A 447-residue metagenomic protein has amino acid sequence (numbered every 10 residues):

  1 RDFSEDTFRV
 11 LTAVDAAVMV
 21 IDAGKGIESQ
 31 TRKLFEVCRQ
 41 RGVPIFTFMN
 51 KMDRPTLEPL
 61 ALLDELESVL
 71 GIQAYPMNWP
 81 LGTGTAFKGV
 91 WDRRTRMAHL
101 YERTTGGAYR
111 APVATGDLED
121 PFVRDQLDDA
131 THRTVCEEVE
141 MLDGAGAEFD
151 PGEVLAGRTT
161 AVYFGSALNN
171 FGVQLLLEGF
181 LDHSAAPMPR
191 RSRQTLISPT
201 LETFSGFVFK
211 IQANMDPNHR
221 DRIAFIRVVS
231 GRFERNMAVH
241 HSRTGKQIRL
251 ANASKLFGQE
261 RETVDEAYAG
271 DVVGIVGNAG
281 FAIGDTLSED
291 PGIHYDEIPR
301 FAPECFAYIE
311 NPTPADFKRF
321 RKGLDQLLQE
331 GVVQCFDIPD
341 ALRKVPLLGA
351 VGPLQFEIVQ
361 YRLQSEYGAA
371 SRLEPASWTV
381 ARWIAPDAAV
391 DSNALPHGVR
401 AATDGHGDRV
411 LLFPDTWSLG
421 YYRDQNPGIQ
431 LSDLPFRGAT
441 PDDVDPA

Functional and structural regions predicted by a protein language model:
R1-A447: Structural and coupling elements of P-loop NTPases
